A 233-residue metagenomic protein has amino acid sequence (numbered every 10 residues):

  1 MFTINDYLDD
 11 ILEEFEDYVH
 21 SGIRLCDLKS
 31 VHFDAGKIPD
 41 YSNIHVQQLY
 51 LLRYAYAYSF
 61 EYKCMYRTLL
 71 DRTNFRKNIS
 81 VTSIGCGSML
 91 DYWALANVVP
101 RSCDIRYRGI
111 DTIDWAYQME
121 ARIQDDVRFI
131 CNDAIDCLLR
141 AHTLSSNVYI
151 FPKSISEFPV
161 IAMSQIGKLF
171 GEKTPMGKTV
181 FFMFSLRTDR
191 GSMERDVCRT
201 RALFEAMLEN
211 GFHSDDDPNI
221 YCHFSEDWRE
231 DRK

Functional and structural regions predicted by a protein language model:
M1-F33: N-terminal auxiliary segments of SAM/dcSAM-dependent transferases
A35-T73: Class I SAM-dependent methyltransferase Rossmann-like catalytic core, especially the SAM/SAH-binding loop
S88-S102: Conserved SAM-binding loop of SAM-dependent methyltransferases across substrates and taxa, primarily the Class I
R106-D111: Conserved SAM-binding motif I beta-strand of class I
Q118-T143: S-adenosyl-L-methionine
S146-A162: A short SAM/SAH-binding and catalytic strip from SAM-dependent methyltransferases
M176-D189: Conserved beta-strand signature within the Rossmann-like core of class I S-adenosyl-L-methionine
S192-K233: Class I S-adenosyl-L-methionine
